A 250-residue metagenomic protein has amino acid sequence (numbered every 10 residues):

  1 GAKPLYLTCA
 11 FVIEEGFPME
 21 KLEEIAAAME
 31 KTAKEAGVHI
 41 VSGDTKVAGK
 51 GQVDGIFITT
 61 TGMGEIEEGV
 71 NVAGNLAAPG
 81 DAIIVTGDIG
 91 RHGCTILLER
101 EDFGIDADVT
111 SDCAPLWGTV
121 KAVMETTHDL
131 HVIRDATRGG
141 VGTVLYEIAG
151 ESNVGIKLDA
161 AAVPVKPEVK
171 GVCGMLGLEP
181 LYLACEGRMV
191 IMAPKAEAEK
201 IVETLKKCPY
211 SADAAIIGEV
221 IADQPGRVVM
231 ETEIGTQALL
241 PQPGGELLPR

Functional and structural regions predicted by a protein language model:
A2-R250: Helix-biased detector of long, well-ordered alpha-helical tracts
